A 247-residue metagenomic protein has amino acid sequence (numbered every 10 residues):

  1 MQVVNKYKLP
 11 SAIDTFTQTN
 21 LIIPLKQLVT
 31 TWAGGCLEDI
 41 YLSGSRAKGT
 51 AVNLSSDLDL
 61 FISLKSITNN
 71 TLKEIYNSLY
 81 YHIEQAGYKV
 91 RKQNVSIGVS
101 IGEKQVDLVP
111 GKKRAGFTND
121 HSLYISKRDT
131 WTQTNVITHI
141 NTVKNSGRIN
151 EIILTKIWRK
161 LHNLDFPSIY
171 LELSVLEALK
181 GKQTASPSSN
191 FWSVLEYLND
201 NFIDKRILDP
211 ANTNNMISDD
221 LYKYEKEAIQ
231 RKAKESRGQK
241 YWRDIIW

Functional and structural regions predicted by a protein language model:
M1-N53, N69-N70: N-terminal regions immediately upstream of nucleotidyltransferase
I13, L64-N70, K180-Q183: A generic structural motif
P24-C36, S78-A86, W158, A178: Generic non-transmembrane alpha-helical segments
G49-Y76: Catalytic metal-binding acidic patch
Y76-T118: Conserved catalytic core of two-metal-ion nucleotidyltransferases
E84, Q133-I140, K156, Y222: Soluble regions of membrane-associated proteins that transit the secretory/organelle pathway
D107, G111-V143: Conserved NTP-donor binding/palm subdomain of two-metal-ion nucleotidyltransferases/polymerases, i.e., the charged
I149-W247: Conserved nucleotidyltransferase catalytic core and NTase-mimicking acidic/glycine-rich helix/loop elements in nucleic
